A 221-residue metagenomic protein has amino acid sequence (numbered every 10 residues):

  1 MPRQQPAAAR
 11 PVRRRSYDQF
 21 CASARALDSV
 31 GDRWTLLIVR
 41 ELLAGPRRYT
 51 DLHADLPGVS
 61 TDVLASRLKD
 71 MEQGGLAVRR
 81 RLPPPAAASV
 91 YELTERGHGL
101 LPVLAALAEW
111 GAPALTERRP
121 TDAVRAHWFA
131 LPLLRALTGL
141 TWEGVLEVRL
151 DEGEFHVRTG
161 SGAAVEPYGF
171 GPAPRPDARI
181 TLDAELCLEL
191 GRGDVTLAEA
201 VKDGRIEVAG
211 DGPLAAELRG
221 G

Functional and structural regions predicted by a protein language model:
M1-V30: N-terminal leader segment of winged-helix/HTH proteins
C21-S60: N-terminal helix-turn-helix DNA-binding core of bacterial DNA-binding proteins
G31, P83-A106: Basic, amphipathic "hinge/linker" alpha-helix immediately C-terminal to the N-terminal HTH DNA-binding motif
R67: Residues within the DNA-recognition helix of helix-turn-helix
L76-A77: Short hydrophobic beta-strand motif reused across regulatory alpha/beta modules
R96-G160, A164, P213-G221: Acidic, aliphatic-rich amphipathic alpha-helical segments
A173-G221: C-terminal interaction segments
